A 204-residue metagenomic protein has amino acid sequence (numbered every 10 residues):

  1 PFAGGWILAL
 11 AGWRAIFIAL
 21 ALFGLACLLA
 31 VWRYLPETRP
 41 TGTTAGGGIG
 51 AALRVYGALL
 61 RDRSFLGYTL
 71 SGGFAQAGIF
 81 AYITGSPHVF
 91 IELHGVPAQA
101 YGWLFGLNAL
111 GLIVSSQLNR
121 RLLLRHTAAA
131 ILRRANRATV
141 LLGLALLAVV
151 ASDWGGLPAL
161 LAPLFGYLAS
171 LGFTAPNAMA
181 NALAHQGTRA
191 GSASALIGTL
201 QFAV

Functional and structural regions predicted by a protein language model:
P1-L35, R39, W103: Helix-loop-helix hairpin linking two adjacent transmembrane segments in secondary transporters
L8, V114-A130: Helix-to-loop junctions at the C-terminal end of transmembrane segments in multipass secondary transporters
P36-T69: Juxtamembrane intracellular "pre-TM" segments in multi-pass secondary transporters
R61-A81, F165-A169, A178: Pair of pore-lining "gating" transmembrane helices in MFS-fold secondary transporters
T84-A100: Short amphipathic helix-loop junctions that connect adjacent transmembrane helices in Major Facilitator Superfamily/SLC
A98-G106, A195: Small-residue hotspots at the loop-to-helix junctions and early N-terminal turns of transmembrane alpha-helices
A130-N177: C-terminal transmembrane helical hairpin of 12-TM major facilitator-type secondary transporters
A169, M179-V204: A late C-terminal transmembrane helix in Major Facilitator Superfamily
